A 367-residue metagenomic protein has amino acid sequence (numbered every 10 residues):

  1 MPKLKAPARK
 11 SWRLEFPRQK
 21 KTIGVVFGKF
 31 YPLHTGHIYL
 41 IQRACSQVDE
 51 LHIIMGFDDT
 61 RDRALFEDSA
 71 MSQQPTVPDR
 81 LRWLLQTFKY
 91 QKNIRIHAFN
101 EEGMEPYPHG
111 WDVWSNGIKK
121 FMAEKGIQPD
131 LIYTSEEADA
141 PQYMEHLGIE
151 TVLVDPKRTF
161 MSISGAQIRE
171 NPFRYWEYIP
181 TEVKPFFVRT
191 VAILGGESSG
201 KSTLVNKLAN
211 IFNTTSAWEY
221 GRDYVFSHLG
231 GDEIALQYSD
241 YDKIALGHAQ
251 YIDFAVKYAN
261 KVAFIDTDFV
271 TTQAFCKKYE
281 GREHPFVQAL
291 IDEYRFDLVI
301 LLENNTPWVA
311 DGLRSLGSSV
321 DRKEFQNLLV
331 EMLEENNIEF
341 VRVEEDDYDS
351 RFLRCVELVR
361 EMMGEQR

Functional and structural regions predicted by a protein language model:
M1-R189: Nucleotidyltransferase catalytic core that binds NTPs
I168, E280-R282, F286-D349: A glycine- and Lys/Arg-enriched "phosphate-lid" helix/loop adjacent to the NTP-binding pocket of small-molecule kinases
I193: Hydrophobic anchor at the beta1->P-loop junction of P-loop NTPases
E197: The conserved Walker
G200: Conserved glycine(s) of the Walker
L204, L208: Hydrophobic positions on the alpha1 helix immediately C-terminal to the Walker A/P-loop
N210-D253: Conserved substrate/cofactor phosphate-moiety recognition/catalytic segment in nucleotide-dependent phosphotransferases
K243-Y294, V309: Glycine-rich phosphate-binding loop used to anchor ATP phosphates in small-molecule kinases, encompassing both
